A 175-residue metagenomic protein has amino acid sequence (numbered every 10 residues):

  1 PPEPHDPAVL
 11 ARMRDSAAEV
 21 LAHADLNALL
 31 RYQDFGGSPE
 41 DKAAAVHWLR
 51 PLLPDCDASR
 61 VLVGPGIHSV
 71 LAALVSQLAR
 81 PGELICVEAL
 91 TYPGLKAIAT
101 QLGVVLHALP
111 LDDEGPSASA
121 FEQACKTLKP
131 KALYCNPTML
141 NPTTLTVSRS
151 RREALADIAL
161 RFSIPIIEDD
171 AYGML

Functional and structural regions predicted by a protein language model:
P1-G36, E40: N-terminal "arm"/small-domain region of PLP-dependent enzymes with the aminotransferase-like
N27-S163, I167, G173-L175: Conserved core of the PLP fold type I
